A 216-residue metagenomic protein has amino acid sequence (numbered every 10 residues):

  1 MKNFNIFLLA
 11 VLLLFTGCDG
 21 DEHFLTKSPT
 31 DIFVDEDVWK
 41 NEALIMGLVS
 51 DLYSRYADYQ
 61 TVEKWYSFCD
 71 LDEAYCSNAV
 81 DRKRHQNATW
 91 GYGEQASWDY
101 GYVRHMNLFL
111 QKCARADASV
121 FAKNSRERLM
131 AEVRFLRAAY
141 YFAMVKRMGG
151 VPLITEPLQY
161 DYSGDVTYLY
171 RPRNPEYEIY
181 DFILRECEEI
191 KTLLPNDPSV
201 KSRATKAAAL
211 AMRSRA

Functional and structural regions predicted by a protein language model:
K2-L9: Sec-dependent signal peptide recognition, specifically the positively charged N-region followed immediately by
F15-G17: C-terminal motif of bacterial Sec signal peptides marking the signal peptidase cleavage site
D19-E22: Bacterial signal peptide processing site
L25-V38: Short, contiguous pre-domain boundary segments
V34, N41-D58, C76-M148, Y170-D181 (+1 more regions): Conserved, well-structured interaction surfaces
G150-R173: Short coil/linker segments at helix-helix boundaries
V200-A208: Aromatic-lined, polymer-binding surfaces characteristic of secreted/periplasmic polysaccharide-degrading enzymes
L210-A216: TPR/Sel1-like alpha-solenoid repeat signature
